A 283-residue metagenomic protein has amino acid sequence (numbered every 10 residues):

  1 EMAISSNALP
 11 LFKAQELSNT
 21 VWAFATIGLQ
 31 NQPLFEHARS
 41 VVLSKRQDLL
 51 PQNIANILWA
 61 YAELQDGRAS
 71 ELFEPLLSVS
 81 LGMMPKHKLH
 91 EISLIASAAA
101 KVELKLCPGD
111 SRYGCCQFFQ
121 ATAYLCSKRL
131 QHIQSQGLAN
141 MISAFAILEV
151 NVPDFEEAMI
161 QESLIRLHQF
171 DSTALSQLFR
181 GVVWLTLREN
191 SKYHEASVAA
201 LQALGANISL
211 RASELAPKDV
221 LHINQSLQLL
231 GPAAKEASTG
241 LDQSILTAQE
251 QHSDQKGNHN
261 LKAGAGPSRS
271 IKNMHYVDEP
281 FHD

Functional and structural regions predicted by a protein language model:
E1-D283: Eukaryotic RNA-binding helical-repeat scaffolds
